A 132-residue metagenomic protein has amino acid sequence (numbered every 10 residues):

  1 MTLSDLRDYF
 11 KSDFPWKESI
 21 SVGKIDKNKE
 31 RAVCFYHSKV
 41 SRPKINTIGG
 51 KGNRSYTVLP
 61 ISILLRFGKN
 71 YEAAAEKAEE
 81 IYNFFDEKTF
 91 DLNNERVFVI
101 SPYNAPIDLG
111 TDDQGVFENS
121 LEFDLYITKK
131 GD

Functional and structural regions predicted by a protein language model:
M1-K11, I61-E72: Short N-terminal helix-initiation segments at or just after the protein's N-terminus
M1-K51, K88: Small/polar-rich, solvent-exposed N-terminal microdomains that initiate assembly or binding
L3, R7, I127-D132: Short hydrophobic/aromatic patches at helix-to-coil boundaries
G49-S55, D112-V116: Short, solvent-exposed beta-strand/turn "edge" segments of beta-rich domains on protein surfaces
S55-K69, F117-T128: Oligomerization/assembly interface segments of phage tail-like spikes and tubes
F67-F90: Mid-chain, well-packed structural core segment of small domains
F85-K130: Acidic-leaning, charged glycine-interspersed low-complexity segments
